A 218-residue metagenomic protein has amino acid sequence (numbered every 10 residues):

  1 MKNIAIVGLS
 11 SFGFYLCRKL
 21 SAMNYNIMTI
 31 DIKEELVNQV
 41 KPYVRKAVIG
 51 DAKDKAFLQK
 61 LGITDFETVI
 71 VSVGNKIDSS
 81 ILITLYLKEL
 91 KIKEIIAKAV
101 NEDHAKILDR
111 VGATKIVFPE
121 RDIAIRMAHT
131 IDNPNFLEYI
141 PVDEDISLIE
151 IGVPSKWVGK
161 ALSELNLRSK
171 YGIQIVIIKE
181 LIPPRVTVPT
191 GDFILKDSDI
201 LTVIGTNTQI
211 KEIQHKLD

Functional and structural regions predicted by a protein language model:
M1-D218: Cytosolic regulatory regions of ion transport systems
